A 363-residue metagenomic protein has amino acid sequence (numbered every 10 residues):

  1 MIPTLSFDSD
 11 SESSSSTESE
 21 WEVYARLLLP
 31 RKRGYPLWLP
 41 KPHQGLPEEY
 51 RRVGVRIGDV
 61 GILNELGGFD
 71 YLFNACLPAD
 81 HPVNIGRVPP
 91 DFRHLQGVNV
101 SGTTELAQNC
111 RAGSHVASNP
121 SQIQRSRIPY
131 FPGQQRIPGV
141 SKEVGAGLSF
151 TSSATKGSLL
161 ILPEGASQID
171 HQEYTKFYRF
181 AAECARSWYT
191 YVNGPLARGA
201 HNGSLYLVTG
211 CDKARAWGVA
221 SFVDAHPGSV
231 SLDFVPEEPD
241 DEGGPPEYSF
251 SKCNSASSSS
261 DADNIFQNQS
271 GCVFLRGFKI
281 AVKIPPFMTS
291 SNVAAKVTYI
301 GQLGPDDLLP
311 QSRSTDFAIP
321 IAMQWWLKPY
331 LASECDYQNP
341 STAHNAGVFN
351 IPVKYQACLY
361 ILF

Functional and structural regions predicted by a protein language model:
M1, F349-F363: Long, contiguous all-alpha helical interaction modules
I2-P129, I137-P138, S149-H344, F349-N350: Membrane pore-forming effector domains from diverse proteins
E143-G147: Extracellular structured ligand-interaction cores
